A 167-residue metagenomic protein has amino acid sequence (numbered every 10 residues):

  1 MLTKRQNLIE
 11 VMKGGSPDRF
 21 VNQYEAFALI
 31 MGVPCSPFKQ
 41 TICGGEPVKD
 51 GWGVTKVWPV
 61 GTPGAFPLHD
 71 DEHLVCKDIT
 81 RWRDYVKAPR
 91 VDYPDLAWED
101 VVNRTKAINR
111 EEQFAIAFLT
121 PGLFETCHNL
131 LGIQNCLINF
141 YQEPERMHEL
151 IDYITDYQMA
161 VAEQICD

Functional and structural regions predicted by a protein language model:
M1-D167: Catalytic cores of TIM-barrel enzymes
